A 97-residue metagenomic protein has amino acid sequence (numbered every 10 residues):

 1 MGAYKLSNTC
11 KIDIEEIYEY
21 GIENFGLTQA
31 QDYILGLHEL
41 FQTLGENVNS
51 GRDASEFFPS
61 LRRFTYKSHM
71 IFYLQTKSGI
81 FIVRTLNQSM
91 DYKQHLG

Functional and structural regions predicted by a protein language model:
M1-D32: Arg/Lys-rich, positively charged N-terminal/basic patches that mediate binding to nucleic acids
Q42-E46: Short proline/glycine- and basic residue-enriched helix-capping loop/turn segments at helix->loop/beta transitions
N49-G79: Basic/aromatic recognition patch in beta-strand/loop cores that engages polyanionic ligands
H69-G97: Enriched for short, Lys/Arg-rich terminal
